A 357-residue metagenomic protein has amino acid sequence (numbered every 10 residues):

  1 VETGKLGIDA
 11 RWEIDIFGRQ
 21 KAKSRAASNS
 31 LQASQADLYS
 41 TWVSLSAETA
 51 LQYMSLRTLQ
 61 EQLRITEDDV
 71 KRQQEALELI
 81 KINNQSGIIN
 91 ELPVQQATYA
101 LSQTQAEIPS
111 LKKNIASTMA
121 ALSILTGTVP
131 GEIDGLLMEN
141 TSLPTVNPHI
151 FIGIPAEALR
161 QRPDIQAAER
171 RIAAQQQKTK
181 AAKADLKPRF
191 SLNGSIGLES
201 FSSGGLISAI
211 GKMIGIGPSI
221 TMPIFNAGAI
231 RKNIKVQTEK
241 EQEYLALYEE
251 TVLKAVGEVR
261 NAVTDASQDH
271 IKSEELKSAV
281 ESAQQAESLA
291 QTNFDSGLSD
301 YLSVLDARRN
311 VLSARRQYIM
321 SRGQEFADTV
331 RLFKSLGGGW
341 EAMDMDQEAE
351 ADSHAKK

Functional and structural regions predicted by a protein language model:
V1-T3, R11-S40, L136, Q166 (+3 more regions): Small/polar (Gly/Ser/Thr/Ala-rich) solvent-exposed segments that form structured loops/beta-strands/short helices used
T3-K5, L51, Q96, G153 (+2 more regions): Transmembrane beta-barrel architecture of outer-membrane proteins
D9-R11, A181, S219: Outer-membrane beta-barrel architecture
E13, E48, T128, P155 (+2 more regions): Short loop-to-helix capping motifs
T41, L45-D68, R72-I82, T98-A100 (+4 more regions): Amphipathic alpha-helical coiled-coil segments
D68-K71, I88-N90, P109-L159, D300 (+1 more regions): Short, solvent-exposed, mixed-charge loop/turn linkers that connect secondary-structure elements
Q85-A116, Q317: Repeat-solenoid scaffold signature
L143-A173, P223-I224, E249-V252, V263 (+3 more regions): Bacterial Sec-pathway N-terminal export signals of envelope proteins
